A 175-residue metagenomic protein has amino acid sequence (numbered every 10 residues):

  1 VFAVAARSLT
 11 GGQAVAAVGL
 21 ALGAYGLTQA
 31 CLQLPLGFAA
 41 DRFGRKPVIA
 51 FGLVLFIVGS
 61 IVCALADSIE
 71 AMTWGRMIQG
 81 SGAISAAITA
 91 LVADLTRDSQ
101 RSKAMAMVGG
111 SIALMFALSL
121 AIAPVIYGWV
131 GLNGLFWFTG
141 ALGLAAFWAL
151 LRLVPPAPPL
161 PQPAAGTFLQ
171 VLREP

Functional and structural regions predicted by a protein language model:
V1-V15: Short amphipathic helix-loop junctions that connect adjacent transmembrane helices in Major Facilitator Superfamily/SLC
A3, M115-Y127: Small-residue (Gly/Pro/Ala) motifs that create kinks and tight helix-helix packing interfaces
G26-L34, F116-A117: Residue-level signature of mid-helix packing/kink "hotspots" within the transmembrane helices of 12-pass Major
C31-D67: Conserved MFS/SLC helix-loop-helix module at the cytosolic interface between two early adjacent transmembrane helices
G59, E70-I78: Paired small-residue
G75-I112: Cytoplasmic helix-loop-helix junction between adjacent transmembrane helices in 12-TM secondary transporters
A141-P159: C-terminal membrane-cytosol helix-exit motif in multi-pass small-molecule transporters
P155-P175: Juxtamembrane intracellular "pre-TM" segments in multi-pass secondary transporters
